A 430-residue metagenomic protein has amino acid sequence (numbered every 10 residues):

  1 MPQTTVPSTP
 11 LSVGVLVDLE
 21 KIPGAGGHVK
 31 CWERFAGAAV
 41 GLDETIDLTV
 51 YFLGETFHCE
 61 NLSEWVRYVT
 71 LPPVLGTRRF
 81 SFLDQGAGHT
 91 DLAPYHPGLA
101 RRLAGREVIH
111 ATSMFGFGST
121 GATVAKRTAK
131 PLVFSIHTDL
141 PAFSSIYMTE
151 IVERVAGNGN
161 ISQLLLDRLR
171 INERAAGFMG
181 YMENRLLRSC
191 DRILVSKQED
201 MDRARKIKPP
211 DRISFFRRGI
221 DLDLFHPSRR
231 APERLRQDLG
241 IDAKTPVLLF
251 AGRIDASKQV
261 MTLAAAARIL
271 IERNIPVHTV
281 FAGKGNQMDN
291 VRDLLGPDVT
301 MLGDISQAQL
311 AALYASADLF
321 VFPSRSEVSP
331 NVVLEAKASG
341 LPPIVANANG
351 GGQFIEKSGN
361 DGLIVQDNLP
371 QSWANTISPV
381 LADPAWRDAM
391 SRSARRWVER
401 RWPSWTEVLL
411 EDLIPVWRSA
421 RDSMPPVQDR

Functional and structural regions predicted by a protein language model:
G14, D242-K258, A264-R268: Conserved donor-binding/catalytic core segment of Leloir-type glycosyltransferases
L103, D304-I305, A312-A317: Short alpha-helical donor nucleotide-sugar binding micro-motif in glycosyltransferases
G157, I161-A231, V408: Donor nucleotide-sugar binding/catalytic pocket of nucleotide-sugar-dependent glycosyltransferases
D289-Q309: Nucleotide-activated donor-binding/catalytic signature segment of Leloir-type glycosyltransferases, i.e., the conserved
R325: Aromatic "clamp/platform" in nucleotide-sugar-dependent glycosyltransferases that forms part of the donor/acceptor
P342-A346: Short hydrophobic beta-strand element within catalytic cores of glycosyltransferases and related nucleotide-activated
K357-Q371, P379-A385: Conserved acidic donor-binding segment of nucleotide-sugar-dependent glycosyltransferases
A385-P415: A charged, aromatic-enriched C-terminal amphipathic alpha-helix characteristic of glycosyltransferases across folds
